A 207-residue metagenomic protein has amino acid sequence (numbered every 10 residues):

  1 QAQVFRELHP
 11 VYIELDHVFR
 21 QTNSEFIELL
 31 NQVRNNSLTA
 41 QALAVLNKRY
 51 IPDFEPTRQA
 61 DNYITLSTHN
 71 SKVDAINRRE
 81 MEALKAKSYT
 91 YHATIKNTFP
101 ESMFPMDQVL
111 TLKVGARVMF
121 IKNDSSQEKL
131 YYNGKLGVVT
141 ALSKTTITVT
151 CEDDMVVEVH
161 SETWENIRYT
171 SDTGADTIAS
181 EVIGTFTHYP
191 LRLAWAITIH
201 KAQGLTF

Functional and structural regions predicted by a protein language model:
Q1-F207: Conserved ATP-binding/catalytic motifs of P-loop helicase motor domains
